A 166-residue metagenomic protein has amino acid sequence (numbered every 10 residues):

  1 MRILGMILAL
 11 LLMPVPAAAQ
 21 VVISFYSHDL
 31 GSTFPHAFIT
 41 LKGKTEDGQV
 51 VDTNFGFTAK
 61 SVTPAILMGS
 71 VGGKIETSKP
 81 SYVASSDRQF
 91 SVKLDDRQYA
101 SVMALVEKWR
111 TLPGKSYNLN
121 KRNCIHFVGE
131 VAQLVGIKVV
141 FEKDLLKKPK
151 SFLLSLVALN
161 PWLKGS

Functional and structural regions predicted by a protein language model:
M1-R2: N-terminal hydrophobic targeting signals that begin at the initiator methionine
G5-P14: Bacterial N-terminal signal peptides
V15-A19: Sec/Tat signal peptide C-region and signal peptidase I cleavage site
Q20-R88: Glycine-rich catalytic cores of cysteine/serine-nucleophile enzymes that process amide/ester linkages in cell-envelope
V21, A104-S166: Activation targets extended, charge/polar-rich intrinsically disordered C-terminal tails
S27-H28, S86-D95, R110-N118: Second-shell loop/turn segments in exported
G31-P35, V92-V102, Y117-I125: Solvent-exposed, acidic/flexible segments
K79-P80, Q89, G114, K143: Generic secondary-structure boundary/loop-capping signal
